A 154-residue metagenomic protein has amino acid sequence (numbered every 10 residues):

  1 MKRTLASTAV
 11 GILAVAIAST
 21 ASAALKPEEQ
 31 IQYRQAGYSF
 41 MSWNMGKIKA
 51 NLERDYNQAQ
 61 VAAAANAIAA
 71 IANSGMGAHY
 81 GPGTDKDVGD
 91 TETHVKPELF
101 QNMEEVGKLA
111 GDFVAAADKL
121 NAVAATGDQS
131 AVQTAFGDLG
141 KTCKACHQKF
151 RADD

Functional and structural regions predicted by a protein language model:
M1-A9: Bacterial N-terminal signal peptides that target proteins for export
R3-T4, S22-A24: Long, acidic, intrinsically disordered low-complexity segments
T8-A16: Bacterial N-terminal signal peptides
A16-S22: N-terminal signal peptide c-region/cleavage motif recognized by signal peptidases
E28-A62, N66-D154: Sequence context surrounding c-type heme c attachment/ligation sites in exported
